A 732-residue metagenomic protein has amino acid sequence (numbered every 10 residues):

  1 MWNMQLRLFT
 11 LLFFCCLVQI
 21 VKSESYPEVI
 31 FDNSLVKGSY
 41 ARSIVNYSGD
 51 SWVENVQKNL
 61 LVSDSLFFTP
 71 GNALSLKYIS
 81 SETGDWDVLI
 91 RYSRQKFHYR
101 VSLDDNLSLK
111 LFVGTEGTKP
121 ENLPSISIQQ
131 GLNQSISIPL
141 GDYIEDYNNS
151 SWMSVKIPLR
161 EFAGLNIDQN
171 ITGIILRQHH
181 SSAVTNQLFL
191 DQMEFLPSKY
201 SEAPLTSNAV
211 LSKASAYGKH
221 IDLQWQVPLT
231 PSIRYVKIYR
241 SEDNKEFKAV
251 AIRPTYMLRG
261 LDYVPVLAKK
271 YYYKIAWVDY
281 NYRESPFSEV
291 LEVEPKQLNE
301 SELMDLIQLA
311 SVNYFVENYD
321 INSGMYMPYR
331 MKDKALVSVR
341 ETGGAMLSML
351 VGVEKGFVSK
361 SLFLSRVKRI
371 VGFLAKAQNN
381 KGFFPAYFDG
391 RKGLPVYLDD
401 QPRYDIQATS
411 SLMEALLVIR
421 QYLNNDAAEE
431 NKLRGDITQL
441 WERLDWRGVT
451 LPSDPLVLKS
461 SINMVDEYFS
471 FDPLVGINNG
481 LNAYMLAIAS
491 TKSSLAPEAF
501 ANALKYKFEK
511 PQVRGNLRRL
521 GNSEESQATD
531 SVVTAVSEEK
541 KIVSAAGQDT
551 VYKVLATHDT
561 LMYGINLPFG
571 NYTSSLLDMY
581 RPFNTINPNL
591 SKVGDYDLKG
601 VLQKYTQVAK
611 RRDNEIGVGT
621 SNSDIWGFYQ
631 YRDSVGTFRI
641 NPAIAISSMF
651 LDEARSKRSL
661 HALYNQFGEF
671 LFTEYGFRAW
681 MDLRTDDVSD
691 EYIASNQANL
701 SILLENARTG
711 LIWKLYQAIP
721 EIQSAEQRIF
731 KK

Functional and structural regions predicted by a protein language model:
M1-P27: Bacterial Sec-dependent N-terminal signal peptides
V21-L205: Beta-rich carbohydrate-recognition modules and glycan-binding surfaces
Q129-Q134, Y239-F247, Y280: Change "in extracellular beta-sheet-rich domains … of secreted and cell-surface proteins" to "in beta-sheet-rich domains
F189, E284-V290: Extracellular and select intracellular beta-sandwich modules with Ser/Thr-enriched, small-residue motifs on
A214-H220, L267-K270, Y280-Y282, L291-K732: Ser/Thr/Asn(+Pro)-rich, low-complexity disordered segments
K219-S232: Conserved aromatic anchor
Y235-A268, P286: Recognizes extended acidic, P/S/T-rich segments that occur within or adjacent to Ig-like beta-sandwich modules
